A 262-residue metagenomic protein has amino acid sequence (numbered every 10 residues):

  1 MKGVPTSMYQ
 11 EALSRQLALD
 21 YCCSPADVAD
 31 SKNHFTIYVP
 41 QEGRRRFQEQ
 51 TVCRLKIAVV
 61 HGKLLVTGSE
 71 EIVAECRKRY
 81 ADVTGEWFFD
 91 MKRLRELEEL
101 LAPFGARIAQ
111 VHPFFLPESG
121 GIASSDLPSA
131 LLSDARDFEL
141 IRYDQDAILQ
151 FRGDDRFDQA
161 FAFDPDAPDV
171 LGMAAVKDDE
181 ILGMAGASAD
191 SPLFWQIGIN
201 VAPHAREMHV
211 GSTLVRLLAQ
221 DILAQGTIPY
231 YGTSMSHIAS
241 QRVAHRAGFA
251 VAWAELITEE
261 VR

Functional and structural regions predicted by a protein language model:
M1-T6, E11-L149: Acyl-donor-binding surface of acyltransferase catalytic domains
G62-T67, L193, I222-S234: Conserved GNAT acetyl-CoA-binding A-motif
V66, I197, E207-D221, R242-R246: Conserved acetyl-CoA-binding loop-helix of GNAT-fold acetyltransferases
E96, A109-Q110, P165-P168, G198-N200 (+1 more regions): FIC/Doc superfamily catalytic core
I108-P117, A250-R262: Conserved catalytic-core motifs of GNAT/GCN5-like acyltransferases
D137-A167: Internal catalytic-core helix/loop-beta-alpha segment that presents or stabilizes conserved functional determinants
A162-L171, V176-F194, I199-A202: A conserved beta-strand-loop-helix scaffold within acyl/acetyltransferase catalytic domains
Y231-R242, A250, T258-V261: Conserved beta-strand-loop-alpha-helix junction that forms the acyl-donor binding cleft
